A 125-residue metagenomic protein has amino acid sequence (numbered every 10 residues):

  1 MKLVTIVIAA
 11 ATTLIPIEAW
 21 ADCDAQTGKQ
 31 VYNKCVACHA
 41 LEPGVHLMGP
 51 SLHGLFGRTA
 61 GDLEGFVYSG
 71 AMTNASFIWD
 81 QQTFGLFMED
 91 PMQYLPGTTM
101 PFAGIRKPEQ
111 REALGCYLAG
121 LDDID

Functional and structural regions predicted by a protein language model:
M1-A9: Sec-dependent signal peptide recognition, specifically the positively charged N-region followed immediately by
P16-E18: N-terminal signal peptide c-region/cleavage motif recognized by signal peptidases
D22-L47, L52: Sequence/structural segment immediately N-terminal to covalent heme-attachment motifs in c-type and related
T27-Q30, L47, S51, V67 (+3 more regions): Extracytoplasmic/secreted proteins, especially bacterial periplasmic and envelope-associated proteins
N33-P43, G57, E89-Q93, A119-D123: Sec-exported extracytoplasmic/periplasmic mature domains
G49-G70, E89: Solvent-exposed helix-loop boundary motif
E64-G85: Short Fe-S-cluster ligation motifs
D80-D125: C-terminal capping alpha-helices of c-type cytochrome domains
